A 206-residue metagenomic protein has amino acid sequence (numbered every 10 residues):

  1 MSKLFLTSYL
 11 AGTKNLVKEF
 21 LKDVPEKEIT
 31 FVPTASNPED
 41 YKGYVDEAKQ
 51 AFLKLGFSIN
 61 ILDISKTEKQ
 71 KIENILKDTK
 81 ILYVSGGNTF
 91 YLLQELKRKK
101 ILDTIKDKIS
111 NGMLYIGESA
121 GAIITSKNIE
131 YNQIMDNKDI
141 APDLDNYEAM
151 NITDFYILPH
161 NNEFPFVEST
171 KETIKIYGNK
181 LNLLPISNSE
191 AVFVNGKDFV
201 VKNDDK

Functional and structural regions predicted by a protein language model:
M1-I81, S85: N-terminal beta1-alpha1 cap of cysteine-dependent amidohydrolase-like domains
S8-L10, E190-A191, N195-D198, K202-K206: Patatin-like phospholipase A catalytic core
N37, G87-F90, G121, N162: Short glycine-rich anion-binding loops that position phosphate/pyrophosphate groups of nucleotides and phosphorylated
K42, L102, K106-E163: Class I SAM-dependent methyltransferase SAM-binding "motif I" and its flanking Rossmann-like core
G56, T79, G112, T153-D154 (+1 more regions): Short, well-ordered alpha-helix to beta-strand connector turns
T89-K99: Glycine/threonine-rich flexible loop motifs
F90, A122-T125, A191-F193: Short, active-site-adjacent cap segments at secondary-structure transitions
N151-N195: Conserved anion/nucleotide-ligand pocket segment
